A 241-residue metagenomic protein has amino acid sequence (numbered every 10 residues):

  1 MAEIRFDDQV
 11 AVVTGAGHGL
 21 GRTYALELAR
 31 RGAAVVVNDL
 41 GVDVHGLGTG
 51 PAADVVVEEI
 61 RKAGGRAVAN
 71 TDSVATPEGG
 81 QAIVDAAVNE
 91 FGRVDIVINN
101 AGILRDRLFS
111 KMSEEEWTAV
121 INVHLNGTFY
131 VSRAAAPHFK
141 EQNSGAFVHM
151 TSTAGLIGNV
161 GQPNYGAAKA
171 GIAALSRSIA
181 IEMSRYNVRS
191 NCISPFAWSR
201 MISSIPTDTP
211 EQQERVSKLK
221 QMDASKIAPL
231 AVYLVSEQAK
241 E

Functional and structural regions predicted by a protein language model:
E3-V36: Canonical Rossmann dinucleotide-binding motif of NAD(H)/NADP(H)-dependent dehydrogenases/reductases, specifically
F6, A63-R66, A86-N99, R105 (+2 more regions): A glycine-rich helix->loop->beta "capping" turn within Rossmann-like NAD(P)(H)-dependent oxidoreductase domains
G50, T71-A82, E114: The beta1-alpha1 cofactor-binding region of Rossmann-like NAD(H)/NADP(H)-dependent oxidoreductases
I60, L108-F109, E116-I121: Substrate-binding pocket helix/loop in short-chain dehydrogenase/reductase
S132, A168, S176: Active-site helix of classical SDR
S152: Residue(s) in the substrate-gating loop at a strand-loop-helix junction that position the organic substrate next
Q213-E241: C-terminal helical subdomain
